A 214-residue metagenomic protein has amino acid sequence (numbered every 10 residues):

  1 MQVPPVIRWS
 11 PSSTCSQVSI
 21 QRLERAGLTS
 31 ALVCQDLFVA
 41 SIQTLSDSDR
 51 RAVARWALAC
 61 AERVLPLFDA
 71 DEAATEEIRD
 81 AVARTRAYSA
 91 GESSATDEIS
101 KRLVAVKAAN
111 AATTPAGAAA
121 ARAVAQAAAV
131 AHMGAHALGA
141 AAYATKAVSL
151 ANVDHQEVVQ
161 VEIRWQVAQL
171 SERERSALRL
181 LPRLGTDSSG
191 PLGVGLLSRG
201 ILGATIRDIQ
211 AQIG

Functional and structural regions predicted by a protein language model:
P4-R22: Low-acidity, Ser/Thr- and Arg-rich intrinsically disordered low-complexity segments
T14, A26-A31: Ala/Thr-enriched low-complexity intrinsically disordered regions
Q21-E24, Q166: Solvent-exposed, well-ordered amphipathic alpha-helical segments that flank/support binding or catalytic loops
L32-L170: Structured binding/interaction patches within domain cores
H155-A204, D208-A211: C-terminal binding/interaction regions
